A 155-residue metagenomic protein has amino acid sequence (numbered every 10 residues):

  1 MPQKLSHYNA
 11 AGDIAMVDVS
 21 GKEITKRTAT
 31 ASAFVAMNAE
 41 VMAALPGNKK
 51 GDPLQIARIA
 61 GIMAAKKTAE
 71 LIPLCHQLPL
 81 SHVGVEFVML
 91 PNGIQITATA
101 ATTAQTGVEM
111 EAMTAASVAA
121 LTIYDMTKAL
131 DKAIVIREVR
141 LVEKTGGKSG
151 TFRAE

Functional and structural regions predicted by a protein language model:
M1-H76, S81-E155: C-terminal binding/interaction regions
